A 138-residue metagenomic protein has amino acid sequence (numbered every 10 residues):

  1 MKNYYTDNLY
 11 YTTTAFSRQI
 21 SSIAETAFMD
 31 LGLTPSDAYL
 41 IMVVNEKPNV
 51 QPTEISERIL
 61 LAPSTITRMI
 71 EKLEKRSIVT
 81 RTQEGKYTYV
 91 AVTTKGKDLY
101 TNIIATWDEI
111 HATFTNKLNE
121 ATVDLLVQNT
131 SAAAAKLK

Functional and structural regions predicted by a protein language model:
M1-L31, Y89-A91, D98: N-terminal leader segment of winged-helix/HTH proteins
K2, M29, N45, N116-N119: Alpha-solenoid HEAT/Armadillo repeat architecture
R18, S22-T65: N-terminal helix-turn-helix DNA-binding core of bacterial DNA-binding proteins
S21, E71-Q128: Charged, amphipathic alpha-helical coiled-coil/dimerization segments
T26, K72, A132: Alpha-helical DNA-recognition elements
D124-K138: Exposed, interaction-prone assembly regions rather than primary DNA-binding/catalytic cores
